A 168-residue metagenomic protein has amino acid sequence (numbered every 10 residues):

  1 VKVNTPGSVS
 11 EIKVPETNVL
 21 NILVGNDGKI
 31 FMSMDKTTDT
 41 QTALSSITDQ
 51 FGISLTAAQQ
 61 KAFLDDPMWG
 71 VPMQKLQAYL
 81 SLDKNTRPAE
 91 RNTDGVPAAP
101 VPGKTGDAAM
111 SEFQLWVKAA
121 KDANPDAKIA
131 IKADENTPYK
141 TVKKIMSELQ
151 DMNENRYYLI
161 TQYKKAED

Functional and structural regions predicted by a protein language model:
V1-D168: Long, low-hydrophobicity, acidic/polar, solvent-exposed interaction domains
